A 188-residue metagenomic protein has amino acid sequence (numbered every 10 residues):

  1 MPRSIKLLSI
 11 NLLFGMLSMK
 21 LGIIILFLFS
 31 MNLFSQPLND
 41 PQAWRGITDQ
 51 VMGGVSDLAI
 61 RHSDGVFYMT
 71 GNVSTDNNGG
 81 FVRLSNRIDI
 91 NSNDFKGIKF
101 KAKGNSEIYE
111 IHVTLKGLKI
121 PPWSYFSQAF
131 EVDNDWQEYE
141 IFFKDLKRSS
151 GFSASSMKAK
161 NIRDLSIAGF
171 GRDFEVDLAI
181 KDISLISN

Functional and structural regions predicted by a protein language model:
K6, M19-L26: Sec-dependent signal peptide recognition, specifically the positively charged N-region followed immediately by
L8-S18: Short, Lys/Arg-enriched N-terminal segments with co-localized hydrophobic residues within the first ~10-30 amino acids
L33-N188: Beta-rich carbohydrate-recognition modules and glycan-binding surfaces
